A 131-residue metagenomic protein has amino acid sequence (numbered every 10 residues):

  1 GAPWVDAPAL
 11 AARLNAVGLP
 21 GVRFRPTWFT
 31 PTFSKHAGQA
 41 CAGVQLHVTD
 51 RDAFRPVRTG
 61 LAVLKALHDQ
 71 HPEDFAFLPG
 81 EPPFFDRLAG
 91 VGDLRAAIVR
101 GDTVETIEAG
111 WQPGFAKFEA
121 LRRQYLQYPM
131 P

Functional and structural regions predicted by a protein language model:
A2-A109: Conserved functional hotspot residues or short segments at active or partner-binding sites across diverse domains
A96-P131: C-terminal regions of mature proteins
